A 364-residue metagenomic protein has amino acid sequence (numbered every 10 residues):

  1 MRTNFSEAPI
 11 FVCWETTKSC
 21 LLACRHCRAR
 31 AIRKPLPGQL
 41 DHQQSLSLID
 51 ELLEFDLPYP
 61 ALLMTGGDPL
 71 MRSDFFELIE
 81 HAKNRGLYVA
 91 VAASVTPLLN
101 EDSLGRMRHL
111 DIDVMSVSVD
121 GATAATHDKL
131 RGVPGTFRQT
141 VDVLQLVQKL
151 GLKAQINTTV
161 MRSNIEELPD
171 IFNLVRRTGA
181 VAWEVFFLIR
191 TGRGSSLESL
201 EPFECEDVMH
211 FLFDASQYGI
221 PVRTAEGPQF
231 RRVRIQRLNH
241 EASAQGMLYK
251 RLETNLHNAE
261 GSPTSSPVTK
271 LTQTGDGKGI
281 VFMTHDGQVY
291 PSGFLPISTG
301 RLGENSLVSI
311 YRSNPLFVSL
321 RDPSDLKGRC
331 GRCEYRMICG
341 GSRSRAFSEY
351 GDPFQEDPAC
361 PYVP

Functional and structural regions predicted by a protein language model:
M1-V114: Conserved alpha-helical substructure of the radical SAM core
A23, L57-P58, D111, G179-A182 (+2 more regions): Short loop/turn motifs at secondary-structure junctions
R30, T65, S118, F186 (+1 more regions): Conserved residues at the C-terminal ends of beta-strands
P35-L36, Y88, R108-D113, S118-D120 (+3 more regions): Radical SAM enzyme [4Fe-4S]-AdoMet core and its adjacent flexible, acidic and glycine-rich loops/tails across
Q44, D74-F75, S103, E167-I171 (+2 more regions): Residues at alpha-helix caps and immediate loop-helix transition turns in enzyme cores, especially N- and C-cap
L63, S116, E184, R223-E226 (+3 more regions): Residues embedded in well-ordered beta-strands within globular domains across many folds
P228-V363: Accessory C-terminal segments flanking Radical SAM cores
